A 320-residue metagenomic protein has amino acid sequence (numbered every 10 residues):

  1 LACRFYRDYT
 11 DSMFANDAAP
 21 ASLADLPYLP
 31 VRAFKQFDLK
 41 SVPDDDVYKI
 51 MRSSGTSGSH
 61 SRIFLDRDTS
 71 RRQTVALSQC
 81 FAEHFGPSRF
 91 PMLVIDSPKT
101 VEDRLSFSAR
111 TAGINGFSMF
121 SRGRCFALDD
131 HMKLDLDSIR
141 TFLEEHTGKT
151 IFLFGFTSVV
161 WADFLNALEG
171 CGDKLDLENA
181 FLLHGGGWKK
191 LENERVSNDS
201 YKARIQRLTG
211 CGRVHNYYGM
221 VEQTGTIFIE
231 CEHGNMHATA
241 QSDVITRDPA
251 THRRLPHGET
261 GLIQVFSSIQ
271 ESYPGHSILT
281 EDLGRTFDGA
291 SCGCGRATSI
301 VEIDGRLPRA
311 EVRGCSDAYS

Functional and structural regions predicted by a protein language model:
L1-F152, S158, A162-F181, R213 (+2 more regions): Nucleotide 5′-phosphate-binding alpha/beta core
N115-S320: Active-site glycine/GP-rich loop and adjacent strand/helix microenvironment that borders small-molecule binding pockets
